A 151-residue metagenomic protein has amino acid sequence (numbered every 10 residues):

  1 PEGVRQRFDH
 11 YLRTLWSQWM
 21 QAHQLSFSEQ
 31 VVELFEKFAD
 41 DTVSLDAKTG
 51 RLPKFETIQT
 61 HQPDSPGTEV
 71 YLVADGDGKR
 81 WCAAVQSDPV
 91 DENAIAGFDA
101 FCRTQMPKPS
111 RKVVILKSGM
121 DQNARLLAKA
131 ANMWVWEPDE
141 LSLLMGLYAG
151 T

Functional and structural regions predicted by a protein language model:
G3-P66: Acidic-basic catalytic patches of nuclease active cores, encompassing PD-(D/E)XK and other metal-cofactor nuclease
F38-K48, D75-R80, T104-Q105: Short helix-loop-beta junction
L52-R103, K112: Conserved catalytic cores of phosphodiester-cleaving nucleases, focusing on short active-site segments
P107-P109: Short, high-confidence coil segments that cap the C-terminus of an alpha-helix and link into the following beta-strand
R111-V113, N123-T151: Charged, structured surface patches that assemble and position nucleic-acid processing machinery
I115-K117: Short beta-strand/turn micro-motifs composed of small residues that flank or help shape donor/cofactor-binding pockets
G119-D121: Conserved nucleotide-binding/hydrolysis micro-motifs of P-loop NTPases
